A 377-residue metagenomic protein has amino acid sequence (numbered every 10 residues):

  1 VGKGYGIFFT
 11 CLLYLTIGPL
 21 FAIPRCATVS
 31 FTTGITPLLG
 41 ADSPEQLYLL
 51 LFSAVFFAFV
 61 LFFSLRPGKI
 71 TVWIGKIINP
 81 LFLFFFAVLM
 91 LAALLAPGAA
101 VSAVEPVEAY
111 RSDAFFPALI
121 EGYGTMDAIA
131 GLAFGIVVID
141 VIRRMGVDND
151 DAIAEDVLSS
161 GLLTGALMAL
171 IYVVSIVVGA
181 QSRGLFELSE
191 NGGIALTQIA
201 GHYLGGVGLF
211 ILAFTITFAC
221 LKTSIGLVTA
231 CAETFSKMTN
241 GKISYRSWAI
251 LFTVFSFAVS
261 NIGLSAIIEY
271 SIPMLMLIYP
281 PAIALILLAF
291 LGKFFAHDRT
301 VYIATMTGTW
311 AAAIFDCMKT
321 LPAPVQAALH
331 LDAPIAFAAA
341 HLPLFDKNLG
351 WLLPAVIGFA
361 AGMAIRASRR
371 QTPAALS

Functional and structural regions predicted by a protein language model:
V1, I171-L221, V228, P273: TM-loop-TM module centered on a large, flexible mid-protein loop between adjacent transmembrane helices in multi-pass
G4-I17, L50-A54, D113-E121, H202-A219 (+1 more regions): Select transmembrane alpha-helical segments in multipass membrane proteins
G6-G40, C220-S236: Hydrophobic transmembrane alpha-helices that form the core helical bundles of multi-pass secondary transporters
L15-P19, A92-A99, E108-V178, G208-T223 (+2 more regions): Hydrophobic, membrane-embedded alpha-helices of multi-pass small-molecule transporters
V55-I78, R144-V147, F257-Y270, I286-A296: Membrane-water interface regions at transmembrane-helix termini and the short interhelical loops of multi-pass membrane
S64-A93, I272-I283, Y302-A312: Membrane-interface loop-to-helix entry segments
R66-I77, F115-A118, V138-L167, L185-T197 (+1 more regions): Hydrophobic, small-residue-rich membrane helices and short re-entrant helix-turn-helix hairpins that build
A96, D298, A304-S377: A generic transmembrane alpha-helix motif of multi-pass inner-membrane proteins
